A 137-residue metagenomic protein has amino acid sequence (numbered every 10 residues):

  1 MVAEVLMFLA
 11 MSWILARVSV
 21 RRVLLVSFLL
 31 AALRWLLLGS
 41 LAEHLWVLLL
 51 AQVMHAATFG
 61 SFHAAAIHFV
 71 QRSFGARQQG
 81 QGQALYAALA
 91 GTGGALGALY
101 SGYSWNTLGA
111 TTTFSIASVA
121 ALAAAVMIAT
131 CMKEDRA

Functional and structural regions predicted by a protein language model:
V2, L29, V53, A84-T92: Transmembrane alpha-helical cores of Major Facilitator Superfamily
M7-V20, W105-N106: Helix-to-loop junctions at the C-terminal end of transmembrane segments in multipass secondary transporters
R22-L37: Structural signature of the two symmetry-related core transmembrane helices
G39-A51: Helix-loop junctions at membrane interfaces in 12-TM secondary transporters
S61-F74: Intracellular juxtamembrane helix-capping segments at the cytosolic ends of symmetry-related transmembrane helices
F74-Y86: Loop-to-transmembrane helix entry/capping segments in MFS-fold secondary transporters and related SLC/MFSD carriers
Y103-A121: A membrane-interface helix-boundary motif in multi-pass transporters
A117-A137: Multi-pass alpha-helical transporter architecture, strongest for 12-TM Major Facilitator/SLC carriers used
